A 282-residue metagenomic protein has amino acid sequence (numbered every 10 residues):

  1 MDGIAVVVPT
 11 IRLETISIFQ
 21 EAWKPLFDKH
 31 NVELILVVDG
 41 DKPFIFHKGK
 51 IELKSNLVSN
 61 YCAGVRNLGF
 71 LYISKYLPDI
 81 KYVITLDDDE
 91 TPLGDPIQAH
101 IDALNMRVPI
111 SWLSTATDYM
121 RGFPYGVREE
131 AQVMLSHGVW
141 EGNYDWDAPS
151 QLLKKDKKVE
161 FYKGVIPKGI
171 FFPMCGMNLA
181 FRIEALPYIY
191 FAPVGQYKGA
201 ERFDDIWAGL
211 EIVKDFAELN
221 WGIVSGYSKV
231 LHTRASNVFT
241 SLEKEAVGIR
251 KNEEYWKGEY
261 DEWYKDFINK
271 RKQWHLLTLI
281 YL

Functional and structural regions predicted by a protein language model:
M1-V32: N-proximal low-complexity "stem/linker" segments adjacent to membrane-targeting elements
V38-I80, D95-A99: Active-site-proximal specificity loops/subdomain of glycosyltransferases
K50, L93-Q196, K257-Y260: Conserved catalytic core of nucleotide-sugar-dependent glycosyltransferases
N60, F172-P173, Y188-L210, K214: Donor nucleotide-sugar recognition loop
V83: Short aromatic/hydrophobic "clamp" motif used to bind/position activated sugar donors
D88-P92: Acidic metal-phosphate-binding loop of nucleotide-sugar-dependent transferases
L186-K198, R202, E218-K244: Active-site donor/metal-binding and catalytic loop motifs of nucleotide-sugar-dependent glycosylation enzymes
S225, F239-L282: Long, compositionally biased intrinsically disordered regions
